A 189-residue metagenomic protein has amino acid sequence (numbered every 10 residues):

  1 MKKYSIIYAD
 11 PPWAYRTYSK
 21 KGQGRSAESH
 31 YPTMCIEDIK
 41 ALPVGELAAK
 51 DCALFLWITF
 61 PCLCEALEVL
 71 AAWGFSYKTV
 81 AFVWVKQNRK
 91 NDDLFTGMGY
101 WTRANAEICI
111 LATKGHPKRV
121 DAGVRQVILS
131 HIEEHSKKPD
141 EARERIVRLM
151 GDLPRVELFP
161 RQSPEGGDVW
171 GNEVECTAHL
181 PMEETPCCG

Functional and structural regions predicted by a protein language model:
M1-G189: Class I S-adenosyl-L-methionine-dependent methyltransferase catalytic core
